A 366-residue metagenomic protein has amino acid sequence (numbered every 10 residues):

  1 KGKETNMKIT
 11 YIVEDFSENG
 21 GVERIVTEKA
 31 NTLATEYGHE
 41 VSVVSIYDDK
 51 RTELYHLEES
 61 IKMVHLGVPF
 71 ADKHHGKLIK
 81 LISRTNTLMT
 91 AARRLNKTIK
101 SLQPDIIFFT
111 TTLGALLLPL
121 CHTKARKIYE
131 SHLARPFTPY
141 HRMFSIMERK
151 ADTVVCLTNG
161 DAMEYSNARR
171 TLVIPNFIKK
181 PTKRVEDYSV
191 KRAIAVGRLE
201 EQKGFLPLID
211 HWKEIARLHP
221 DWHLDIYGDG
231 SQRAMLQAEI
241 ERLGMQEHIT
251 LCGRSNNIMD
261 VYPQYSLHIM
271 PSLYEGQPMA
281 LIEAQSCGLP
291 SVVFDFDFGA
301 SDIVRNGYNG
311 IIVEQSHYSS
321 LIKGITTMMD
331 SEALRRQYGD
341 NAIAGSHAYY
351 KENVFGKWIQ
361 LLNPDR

Functional and structural regions predicted by a protein language model:
I12-N19, T32-I82: N-terminal strand-loop element at the rim of the active site of nucleotide-sugar-dependent glycosyltransferases
G20-E28, K191, R198-P220, L224 (+2 more regions): A conserved mid-protein helix/loop that constitutes part of the nucleotide-sugar donor-binding site
A91, F109-A115: Short His-centered aromatic/hydrophobic patch
H132, P136, R149-T182: Donor nucleotide-sugar binding/catalytic pocket of nucleotide-sugar-dependent glycosyltransferases
R254, L273: Aromatic "clamp/platform" in nucleotide-sugar-dependent glycosyltransferases that forms part of the donor/acceptor
P290-F294: Short hydrophobic beta-strand element within catalytic cores of glycosyltransferases and related nucleotide-activated
R305-G307, I311-Y318, T327-E332: Conserved acidic donor-binding segment of nucleotide-sugar-dependent glycosyltransferases
S320, T327, L334-A348, Q360: A short, well-ordered alpha-helix in the C-terminal region of glycosyltransferases
